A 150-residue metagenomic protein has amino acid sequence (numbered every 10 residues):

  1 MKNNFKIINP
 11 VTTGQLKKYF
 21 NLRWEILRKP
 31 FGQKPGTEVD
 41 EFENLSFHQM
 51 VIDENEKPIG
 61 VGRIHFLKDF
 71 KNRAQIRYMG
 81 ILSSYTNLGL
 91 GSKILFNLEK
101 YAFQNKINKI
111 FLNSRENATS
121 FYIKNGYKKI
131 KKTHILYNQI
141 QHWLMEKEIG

Functional and structural regions predicted by a protein language model:
K2-N125, I130-I149: Anionic, Ser/Thr-rich low-complexity intrinsically disordered regions
